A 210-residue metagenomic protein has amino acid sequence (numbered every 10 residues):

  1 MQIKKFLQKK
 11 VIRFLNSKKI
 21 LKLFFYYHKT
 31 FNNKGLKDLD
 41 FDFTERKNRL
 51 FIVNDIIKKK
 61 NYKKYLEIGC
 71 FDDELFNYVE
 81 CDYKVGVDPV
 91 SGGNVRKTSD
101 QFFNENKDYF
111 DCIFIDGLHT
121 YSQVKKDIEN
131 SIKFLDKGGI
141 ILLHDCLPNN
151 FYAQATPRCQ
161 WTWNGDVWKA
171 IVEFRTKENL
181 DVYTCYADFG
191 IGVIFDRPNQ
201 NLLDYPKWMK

Functional and structural regions predicted by a protein language model:
M1-F114, L118-K210: A short alpha-helical cap/connector motif
